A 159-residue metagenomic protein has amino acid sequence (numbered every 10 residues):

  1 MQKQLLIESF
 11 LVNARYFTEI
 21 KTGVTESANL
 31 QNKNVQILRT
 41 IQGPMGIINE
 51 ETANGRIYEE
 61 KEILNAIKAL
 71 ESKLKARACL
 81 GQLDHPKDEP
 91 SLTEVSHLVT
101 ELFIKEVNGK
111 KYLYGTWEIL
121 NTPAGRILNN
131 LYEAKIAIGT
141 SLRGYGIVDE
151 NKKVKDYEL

Functional and structural regions predicted by a protein language model:
M1-K75: Polar/acidic, low-complexity leader/linker segments enriched in S/T/G and N/D
E8, T100-L159: Residue microenvironments linked to proteolytic maturation and disulfide-stabilized extracellular modules
L11-T25, L30-N32, P90-F103, V148 (+1 more regions): A structural signal for short, hydrophobic beta-strand segments that form beta-sheets in beta-rich/all-beta domains
N29-I37, N65-A76, K105-G109, L120 (+1 more regions): Short, surface-exposed loop and linker segments with low hydrophobicity and enrichment for Pro/Ser/Thr
N32-N34, N54-G55, P90, G109 (+2 more regions): Intrinsic-disorder/low-complexity loop/linker signature
Q36-P44, C79-G81, Y112-E118, V154-D156: Generic recognition of long tandem-repeat/solenoid scaffolds
M45-E51, L83-K87, R143-E150: Short, flexible beta-strand-to-coil junctions
K75-S91, T140: Short conserved beta-strand and strand-loop elements enriched in small hydrophobics with frequent Asp/Gly
